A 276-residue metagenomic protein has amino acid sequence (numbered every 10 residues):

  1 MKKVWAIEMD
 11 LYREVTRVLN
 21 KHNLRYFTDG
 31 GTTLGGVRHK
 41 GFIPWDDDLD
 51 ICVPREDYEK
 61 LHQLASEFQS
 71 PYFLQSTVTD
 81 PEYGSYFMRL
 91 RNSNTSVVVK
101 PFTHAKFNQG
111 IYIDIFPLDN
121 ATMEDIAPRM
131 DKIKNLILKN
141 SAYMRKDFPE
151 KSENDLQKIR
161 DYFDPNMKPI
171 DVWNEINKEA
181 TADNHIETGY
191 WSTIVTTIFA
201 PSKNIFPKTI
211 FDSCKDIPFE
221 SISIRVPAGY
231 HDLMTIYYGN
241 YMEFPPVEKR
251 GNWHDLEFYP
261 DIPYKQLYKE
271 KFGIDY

Functional and structural regions predicted by a protein language model:
M1-N20, A65-M123, S141-Y237, F244-Y276: Conserved catalytic core of two-metal-ion nucleotidyltransferases
T16-L49, V53, Y58, T209 (+1 more regions): Active-site nucleotide-donor binding segment shared across nucleotidyl transfer reactions
E59-Q63: Short, conserved charged micro-motifs
E124-M130: A short secondary-structure junction signal
I133-K134: Short, His- and charge-rich active-site/binding loops that engage polyanionic ligands
